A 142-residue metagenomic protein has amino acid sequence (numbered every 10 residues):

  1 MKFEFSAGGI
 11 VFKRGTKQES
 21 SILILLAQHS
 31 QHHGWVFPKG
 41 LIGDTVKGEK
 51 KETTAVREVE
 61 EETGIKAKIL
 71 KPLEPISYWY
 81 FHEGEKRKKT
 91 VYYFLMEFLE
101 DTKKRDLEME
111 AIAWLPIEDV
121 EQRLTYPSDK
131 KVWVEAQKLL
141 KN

Functional and structural regions predicted by a protein language model:
M1-P38: N-terminal strand-loop-strand
F5-A7, K89-Y92, E110: Change "...and in nucleic-acid phosphodiester-cleaving endonucleases..." to "...and in nucleic-acid processing enzymes
V11-K13, Y93-E97, P116: Short, well-ordered beta-strand micro-motif
T16-K17, Q31-G34, G43, P75-Y78 (+1 more regions): Short, charged/polar surface micro-motifs in flexible loops or helix N-caps
V36, K88, W114: Short aromatic/basic micro-patch
F37-L73: The catalytic Nudix box helix
G64-D101: Active-site segment of metal-dependent pyrophosphate-handling enzymes, primarily the Nudix hydrolase catalytic core
L95, K103-A136: NUDIX/MutT-family hydrolases
